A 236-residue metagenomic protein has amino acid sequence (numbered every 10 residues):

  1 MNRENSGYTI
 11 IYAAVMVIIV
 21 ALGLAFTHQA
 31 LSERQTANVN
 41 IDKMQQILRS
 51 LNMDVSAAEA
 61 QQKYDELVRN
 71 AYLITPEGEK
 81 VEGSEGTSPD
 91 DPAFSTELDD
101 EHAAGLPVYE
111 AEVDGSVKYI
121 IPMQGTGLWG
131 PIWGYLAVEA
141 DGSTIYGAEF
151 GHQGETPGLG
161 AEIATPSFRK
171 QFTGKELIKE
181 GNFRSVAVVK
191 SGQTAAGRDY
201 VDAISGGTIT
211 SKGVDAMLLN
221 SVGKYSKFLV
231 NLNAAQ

Functional and structural regions predicted by a protein language model:
N2-Q236: Flexible, solvent-exposed loop/hinge segments and secondary-structure transition points
